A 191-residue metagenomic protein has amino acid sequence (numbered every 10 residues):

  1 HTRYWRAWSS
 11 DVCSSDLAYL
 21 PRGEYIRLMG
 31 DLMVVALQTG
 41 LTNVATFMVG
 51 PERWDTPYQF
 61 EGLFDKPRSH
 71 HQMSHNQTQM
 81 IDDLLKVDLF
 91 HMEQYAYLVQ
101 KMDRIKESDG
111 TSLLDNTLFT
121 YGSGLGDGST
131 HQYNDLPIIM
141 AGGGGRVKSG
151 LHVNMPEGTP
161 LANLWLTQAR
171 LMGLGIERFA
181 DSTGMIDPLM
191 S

Functional and structural regions predicted by a protein language model:
H1-T2, D31, I105-S108: A generic local structural motif
H1-V12: Single conserved hydrophobic/aromatic residue that forms the stacking wall/gate of nucleotide- or nucleobase-binding
W5, T39, D109-S112: Structural motif
S14, I186-P188: C-terminal helical/tail subdomains of lipid-metabolizing enzymes
D16-D88, M92, A96, K101 (+3 more regions): Long, His/Glu/Asp-enriched segments that create or flank divalent metal/ion-associated functional microenvironments
P51-E52, A180-I186: Short, solvent-exposed turn/loop segments enriched in Gly/Ser/Thr/Pro and often Arg
Q72-S182: Extended C-terminal subregions enriched in glycine
